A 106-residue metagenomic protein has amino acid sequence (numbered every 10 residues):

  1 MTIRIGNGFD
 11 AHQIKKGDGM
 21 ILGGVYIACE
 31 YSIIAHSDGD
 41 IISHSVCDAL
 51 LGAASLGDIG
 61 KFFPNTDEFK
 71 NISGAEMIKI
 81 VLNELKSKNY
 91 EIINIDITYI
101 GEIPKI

Functional and structural regions predicted by a protein language model:
M1-T2, K16-D18, C29-E30, S37-D38 (+1 more regions): Short coil/turn connectors at secondary-structure junctions
T2-N7, P104-K105: C-terminal binding/interaction regions
I5, H12-K16, V81-K88: Extended beta-strand/beta-hairpin segments
A11-Y26: Acidic-glycine-rich active-site phosphate/pyrophosphate-binding loop
K15, A35, S43, I95-I97 (+1 more regions): A domain-level signal for the structural core that forms small-molecule/cofactor-binding pockets and catalytic centers
I27-S37, N65-F69, P104: A short glycine/serine-rich beta->alpha loop
I42, V46, L50: Active-site His/Glu-centered metal-binding helix of metallohydrolases
A49-N94, E102-I103: Glycine- and Gly-Pro-enriched alpha-helical subdomains that act as flexible, kink-prone "lid/hinge" or packing modules
